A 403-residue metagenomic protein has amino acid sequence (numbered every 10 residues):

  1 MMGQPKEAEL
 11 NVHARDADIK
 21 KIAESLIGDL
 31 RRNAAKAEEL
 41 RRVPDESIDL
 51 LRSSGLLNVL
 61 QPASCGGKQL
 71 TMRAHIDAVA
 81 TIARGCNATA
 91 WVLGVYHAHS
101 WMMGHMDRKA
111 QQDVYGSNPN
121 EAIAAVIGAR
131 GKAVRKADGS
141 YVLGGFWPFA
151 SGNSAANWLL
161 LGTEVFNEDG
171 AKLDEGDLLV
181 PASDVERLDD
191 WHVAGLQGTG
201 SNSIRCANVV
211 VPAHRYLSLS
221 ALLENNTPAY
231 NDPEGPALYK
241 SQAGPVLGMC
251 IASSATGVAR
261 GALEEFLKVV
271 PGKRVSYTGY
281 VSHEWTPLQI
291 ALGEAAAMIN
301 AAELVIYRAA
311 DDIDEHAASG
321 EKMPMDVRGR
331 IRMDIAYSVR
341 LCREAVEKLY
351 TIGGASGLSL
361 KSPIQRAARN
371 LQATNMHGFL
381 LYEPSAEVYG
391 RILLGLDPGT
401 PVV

Functional and structural regions predicted by a protein language model:
M1-G28, V402-V403: Basic/polar N-terminal segments that are highly enriched at the extreme N-terminus, encompassing both cleavable
R31, A35-E38, A301-Y337, Y350-L358: C-terminal helix-coil-helix/basic helical segment that borders enzyme active sites and/or dimer interfaces and provides
V43-S53, N58-N157, A171-L173: Glycine-rich flavin
F146-V185, D189-D190: DPxDG-like acidic metal-binding loop motif
A194-G195, S203-I299: Glycine-rich beta->alpha junctions and the first turn(s) of the following alpha-helix
G257, G293-N300, R332, A336-R343 (+2 more regions): Generic structural signal for well-ordered, non-transmembrane alpha-helical segments in soluble/cytosolic regions
K268-V270, A302-R308, E344: Extended, amphipathic, non-transmembrane alpha-helical segments
G353-V403: Glycine-rich phosphate/cofactor-binding loops in nucleotide/flavin-utilizing enzymes
